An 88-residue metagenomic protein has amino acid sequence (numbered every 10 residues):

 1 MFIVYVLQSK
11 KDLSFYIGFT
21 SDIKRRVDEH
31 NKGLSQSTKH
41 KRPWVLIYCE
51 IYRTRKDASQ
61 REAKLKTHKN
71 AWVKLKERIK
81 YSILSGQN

Functional and structural regions predicted by a protein language model:
M1-I17, S21-N88: Structure-specific nucleic-acid interaction/processing domains
